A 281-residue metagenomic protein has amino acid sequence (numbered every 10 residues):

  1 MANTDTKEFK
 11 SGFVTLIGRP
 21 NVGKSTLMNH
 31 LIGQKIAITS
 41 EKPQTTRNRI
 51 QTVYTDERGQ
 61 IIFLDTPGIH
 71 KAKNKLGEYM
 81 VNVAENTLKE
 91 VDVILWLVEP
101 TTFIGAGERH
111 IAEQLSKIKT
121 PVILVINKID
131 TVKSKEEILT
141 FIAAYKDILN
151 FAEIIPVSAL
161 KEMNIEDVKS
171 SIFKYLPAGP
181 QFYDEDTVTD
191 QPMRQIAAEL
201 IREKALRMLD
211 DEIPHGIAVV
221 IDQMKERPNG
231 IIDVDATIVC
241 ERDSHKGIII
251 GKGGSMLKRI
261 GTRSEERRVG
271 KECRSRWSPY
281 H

Functional and structural regions predicted by a protein language model:
A2-N82: Conserved G1/Walker A P-loop phosphate-binding module
I17, N21, L27, I50 (+8 more regions): Residue-level signature of catalytic and energy-coupling elements of molecular machines, predominantly ATP/GTP-dependent
Q34, V53, E57, A72 (+7 more regions): Conserved, well-folded catalytic cores of nucleic-acid-processing and energy-transducing macromolecular machines
P43-T45, P67-H70, P100-I104, I129-V132 (+4 more regions): Conserved nucleotide-binding/hydrolysis micro-motifs of P-loop NTPases
N82-A152, P228: Conserved C-terminal guanine-recognition region of P-loop GTPase G domains, centered on the G4
P121, D130-V188: Canonical P-loop GTPase G-domain recognition
T187-I250, S255-R259: Long, well-ordered amphipathic alpha-helical subdomains in the mid-to-C-terminal portions of large enzyme subunits
E266, G270-H281: Positively charged, low-complexity/disordered segments
